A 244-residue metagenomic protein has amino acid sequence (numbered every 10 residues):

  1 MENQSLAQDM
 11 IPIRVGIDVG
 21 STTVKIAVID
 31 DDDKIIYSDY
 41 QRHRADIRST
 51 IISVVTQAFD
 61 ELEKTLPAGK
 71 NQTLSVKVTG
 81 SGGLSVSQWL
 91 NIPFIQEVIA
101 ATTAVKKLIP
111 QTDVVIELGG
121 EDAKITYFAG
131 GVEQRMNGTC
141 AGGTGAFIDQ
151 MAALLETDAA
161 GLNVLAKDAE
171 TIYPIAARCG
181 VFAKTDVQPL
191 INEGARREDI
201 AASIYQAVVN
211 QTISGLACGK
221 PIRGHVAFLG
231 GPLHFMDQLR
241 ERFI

Functional and structural regions predicted by a protein language model:
I11-S53, Q57, E133-Q134, G138-T139: Short glycine-rich, Thr/Ser-proximal phosphate-binding strand/loop in the N-terminal lobe of ATP-dependent enzymes
P12-D18, T73-K77, Q111-E117: Short glycine-aspartate micro-motif
V24-I29, D122-F128: Short beta-strand scaffold segments in enzyme catalytic cores
Y40-H43, E63-I99, Y127-Q134: Short beta-strand-loop/turn "lid" adjacent to the catalytic site in phosphate-handling enzymes
D46-I47, G130-T171, C179: Glycine-rich phosphate-binding loop plus the immediately following alpha-helix
V54-L74, T212-G224: Phosphate/pyrophosphate-binding loops at sites that engage ATP/ADP/AMP, CoA/4′-phosphopantetheine, polyphosphate
G82, A217-F243: Glycine-rich phosphate-binding loops at beta-strand->alpha-helix junctions
A183-L216: Adenine-nucleotide phosphate-binding core of ATP-dependent small-molecule kinases
